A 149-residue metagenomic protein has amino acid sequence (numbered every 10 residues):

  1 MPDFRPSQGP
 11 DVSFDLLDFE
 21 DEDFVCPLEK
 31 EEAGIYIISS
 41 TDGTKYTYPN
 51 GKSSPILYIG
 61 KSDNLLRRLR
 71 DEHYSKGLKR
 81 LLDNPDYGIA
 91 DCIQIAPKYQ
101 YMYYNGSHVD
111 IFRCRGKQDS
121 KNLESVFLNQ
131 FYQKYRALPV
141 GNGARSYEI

Functional and structural regions predicted by a protein language model:
M1-D71, H108-L128, N142-I149: GIY-YIG nuclease catalytic motif and its immediate N-terminal context
L65-D119: Conserved short loop/helix modules at catalytic or binding sites in compact beta-alpha or helix-hairpin-helix contexts
R136: Conserved micro-motifs of the catalytic ATP-binding
